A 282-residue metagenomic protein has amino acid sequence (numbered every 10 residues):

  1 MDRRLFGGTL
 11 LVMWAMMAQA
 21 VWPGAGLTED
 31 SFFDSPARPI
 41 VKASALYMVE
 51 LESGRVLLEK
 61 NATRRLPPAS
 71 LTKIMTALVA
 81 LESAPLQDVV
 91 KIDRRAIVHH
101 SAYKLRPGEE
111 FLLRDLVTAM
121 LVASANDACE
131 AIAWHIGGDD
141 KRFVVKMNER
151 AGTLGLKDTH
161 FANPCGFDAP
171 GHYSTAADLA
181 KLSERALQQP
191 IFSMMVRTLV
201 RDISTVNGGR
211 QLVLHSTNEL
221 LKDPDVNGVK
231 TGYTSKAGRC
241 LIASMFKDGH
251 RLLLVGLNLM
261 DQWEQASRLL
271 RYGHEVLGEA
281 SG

Functional and structural regions predicted by a protein language model:
R3-G7: N-terminal export leaders
T9-Q19: Bacterial N-terminal signal peptides
Q19-L71, L86-D88, V144: Beta-lactamase-like hydrolase cores
W22-S44, L113-R114, D139-G282: Penicillin-recognizing serine hydrolase domain
L58-V79, V89-V90, F111-A119: Short active-site loop at a secondary-structure junction that contains or immediately precedes the catalytic residue(s)
K60-L66, H100-P107, D115-A119, C129-G138 (+2 more regions): Second-shell loop/turn segments in exported
E82-R95, I191-T198: Short, well-structured active-site flanking segments
H99-I132, Q211-G228: Conserved catalytic neighborhood of penicillin-recognizing serine enzymes
